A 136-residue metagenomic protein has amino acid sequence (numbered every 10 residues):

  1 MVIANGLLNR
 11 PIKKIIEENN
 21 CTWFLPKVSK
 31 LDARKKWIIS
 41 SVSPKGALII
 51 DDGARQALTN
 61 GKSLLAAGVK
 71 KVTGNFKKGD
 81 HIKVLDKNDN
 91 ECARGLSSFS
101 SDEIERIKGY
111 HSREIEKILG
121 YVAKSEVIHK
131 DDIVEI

Functional and structural regions predicted by a protein language model:
M1-I136: C-terminal catalytic "cap/lid" subdomain
